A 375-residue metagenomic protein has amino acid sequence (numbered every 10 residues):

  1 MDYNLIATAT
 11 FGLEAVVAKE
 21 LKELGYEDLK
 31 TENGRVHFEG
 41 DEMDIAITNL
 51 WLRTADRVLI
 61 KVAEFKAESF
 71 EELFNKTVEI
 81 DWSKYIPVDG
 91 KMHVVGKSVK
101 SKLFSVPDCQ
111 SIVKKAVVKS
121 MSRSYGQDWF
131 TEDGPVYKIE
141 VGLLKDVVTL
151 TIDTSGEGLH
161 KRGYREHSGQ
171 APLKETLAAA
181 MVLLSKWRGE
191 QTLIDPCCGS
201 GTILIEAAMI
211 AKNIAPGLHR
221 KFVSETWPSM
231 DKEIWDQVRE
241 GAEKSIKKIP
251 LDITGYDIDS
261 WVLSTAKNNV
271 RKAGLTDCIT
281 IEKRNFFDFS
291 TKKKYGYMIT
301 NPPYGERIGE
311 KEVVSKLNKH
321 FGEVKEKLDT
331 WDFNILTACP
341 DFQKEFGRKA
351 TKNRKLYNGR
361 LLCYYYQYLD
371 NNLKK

Functional and structural regions predicted by a protein language model:
D2-P135, K375: Non-catalytic nucleic-acid substrate-recognition regions in nucleic-acid-modifying enzymes
N4, T8, G12, P250-D252 (+3 more regions): Conserved Class I SAM-dependent methyltransferase catalytic core
D81-Y85, D288-K294: Short amphipathic alpha-helix with an adjacent loop that forms part of the alpha/beta core around
K97, L144-L184: Class I S-adenosyl-L-methionine
V99-K102, G158, P303-R307: A short, flexible beta-alpha/helix-coil linker loop
L173-S290, E306-R307, V313: Conserved S-adenosyl-L-methionine
M298-I299: Hydrophobic beta-strand segment of the Class I
